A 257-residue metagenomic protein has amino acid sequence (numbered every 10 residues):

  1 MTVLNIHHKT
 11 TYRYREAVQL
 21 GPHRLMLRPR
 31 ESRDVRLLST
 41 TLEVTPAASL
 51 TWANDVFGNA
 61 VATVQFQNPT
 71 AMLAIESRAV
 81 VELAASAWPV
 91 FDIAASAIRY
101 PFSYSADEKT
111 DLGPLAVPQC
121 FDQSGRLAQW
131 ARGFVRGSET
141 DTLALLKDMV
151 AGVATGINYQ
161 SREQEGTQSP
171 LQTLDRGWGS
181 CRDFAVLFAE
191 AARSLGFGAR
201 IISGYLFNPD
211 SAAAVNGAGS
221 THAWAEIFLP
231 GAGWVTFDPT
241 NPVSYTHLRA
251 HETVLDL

Functional and structural regions predicted by a protein language model:
M1-S103: Intrinsically disordered, low-complexity N-terminal segments that are enriched in acidic
T10, S77, M149, G177-G204 (+1 more regions): Cysteine-centered nucleophilic/redox motifs
Q65, A212-N216, T240: Short proline/glycine-enriched turn/loop segments at secondary-structure junctions
S96-G179, L187: Secondary-structure boundary elements
Q172-L174, G204-S220: Beta-rich nucleic-acid/ligand-interaction surfaces
L229-A232: Short acidic-glycine loop/turn motifs at beta-strand connectors
V235-N241, Y245: Catalytic Cys-His active-site segments of thiol-dependent hydrolases/isopeptidases
H247, V254-L257: Single conserved hydrophobic/aromatic residue that forms the stacking wall/gate of nucleotide- or nucleobase-binding
